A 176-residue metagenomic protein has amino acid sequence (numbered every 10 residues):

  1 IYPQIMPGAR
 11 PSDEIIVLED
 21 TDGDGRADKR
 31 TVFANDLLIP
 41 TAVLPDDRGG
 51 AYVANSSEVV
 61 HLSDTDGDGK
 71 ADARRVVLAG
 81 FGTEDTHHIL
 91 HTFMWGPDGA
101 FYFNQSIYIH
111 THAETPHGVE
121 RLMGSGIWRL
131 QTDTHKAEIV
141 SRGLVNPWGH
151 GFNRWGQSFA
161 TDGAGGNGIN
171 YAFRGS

Functional and structural regions predicted by a protein language model:
I1-S176: Beta-propeller blade termini and top-face loops
